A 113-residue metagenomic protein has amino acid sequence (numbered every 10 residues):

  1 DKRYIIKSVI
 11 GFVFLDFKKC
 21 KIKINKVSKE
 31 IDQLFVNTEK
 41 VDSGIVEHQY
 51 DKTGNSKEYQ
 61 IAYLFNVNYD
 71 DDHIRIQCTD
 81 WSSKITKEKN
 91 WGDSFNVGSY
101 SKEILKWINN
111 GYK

Functional and structural regions predicted by a protein language model:
D1-I5: Compositionally biased P/S/T/G-rich terminal and signal peptide-adjacent segments that lie outside catalytic cores
S8-K113: Non-cytosolic coordination micro-motifs
